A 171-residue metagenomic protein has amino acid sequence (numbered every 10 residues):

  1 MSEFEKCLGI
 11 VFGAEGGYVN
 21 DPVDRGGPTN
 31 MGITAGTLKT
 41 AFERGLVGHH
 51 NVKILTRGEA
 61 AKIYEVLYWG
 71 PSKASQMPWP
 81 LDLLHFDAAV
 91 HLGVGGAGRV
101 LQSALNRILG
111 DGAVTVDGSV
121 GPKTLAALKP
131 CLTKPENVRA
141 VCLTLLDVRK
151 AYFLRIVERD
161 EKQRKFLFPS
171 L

Functional and structural regions predicted by a protein language model:
M1-L171: Cell-wall polysaccharide-cleaving catalytic domain and substrate-binding groove, primarily in peptidoglycan/chitin
